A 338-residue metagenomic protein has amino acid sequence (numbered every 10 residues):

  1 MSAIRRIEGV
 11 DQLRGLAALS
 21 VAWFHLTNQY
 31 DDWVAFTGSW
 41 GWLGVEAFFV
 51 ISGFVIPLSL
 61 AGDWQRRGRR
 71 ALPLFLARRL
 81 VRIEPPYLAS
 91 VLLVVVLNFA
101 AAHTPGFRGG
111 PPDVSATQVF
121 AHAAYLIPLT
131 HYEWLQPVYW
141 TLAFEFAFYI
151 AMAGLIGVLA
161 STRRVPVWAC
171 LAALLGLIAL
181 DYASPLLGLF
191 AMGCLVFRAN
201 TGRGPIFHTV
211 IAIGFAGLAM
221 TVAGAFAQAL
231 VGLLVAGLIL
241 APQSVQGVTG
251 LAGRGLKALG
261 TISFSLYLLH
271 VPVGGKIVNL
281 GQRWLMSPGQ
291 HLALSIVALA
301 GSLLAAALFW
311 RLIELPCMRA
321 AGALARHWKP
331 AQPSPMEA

Functional and structural regions predicted by a protein language model:
M1-G9, L16-G41, P57-P73, L129-H131 (+3 more regions): Alpha-helical transmembrane segments in multi-pass integral membrane proteins
D11, G15-A18, V45, S52 (+3 more regions): Residues within membrane-spanning alpha-helices of integral membrane proteins, especially the hydrophobic core/packing
L19, A47, L76-R79, I150-A151 (+1 more regions): Structural preference for long, well-ordered alpha-helical segments in enzyme cores
V21-F24, F49, V55, V91-V94: Helical transmembrane-bundle signal
E46-F48, G188: His/acidic/aromatic-lined binding-pocket segments of jelly-roll/cupin-type domains and related regulatory beta-sandwich
G53, Y149-L155: Alpha-helical scaffold elements that line and support the substrate/ligand-binding pocket of soluble hydrolases
S59, L72-A77, I83-F146, I150 (+1 more regions): Membrane-interface helix-loop-helix regions
